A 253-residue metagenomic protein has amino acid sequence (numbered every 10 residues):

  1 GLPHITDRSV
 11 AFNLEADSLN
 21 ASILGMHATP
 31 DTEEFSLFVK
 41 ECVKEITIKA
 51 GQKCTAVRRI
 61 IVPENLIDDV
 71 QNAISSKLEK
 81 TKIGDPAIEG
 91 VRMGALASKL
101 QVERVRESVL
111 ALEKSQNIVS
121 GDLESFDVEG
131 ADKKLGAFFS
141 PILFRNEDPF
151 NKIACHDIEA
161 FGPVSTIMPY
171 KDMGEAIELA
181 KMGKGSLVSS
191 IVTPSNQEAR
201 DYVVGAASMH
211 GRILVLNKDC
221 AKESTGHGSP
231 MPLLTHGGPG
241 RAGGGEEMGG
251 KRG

Functional and structural regions predicted by a protein language model:
G1-F150, G174, E178, A206 (+1 more regions): ALDH superfamily catalytic-core signature
S76, K82, E129-G253: Conserved C-terminal structural/oligomerization subdomain of aldehyde/semialdehyde dehydrogenase
